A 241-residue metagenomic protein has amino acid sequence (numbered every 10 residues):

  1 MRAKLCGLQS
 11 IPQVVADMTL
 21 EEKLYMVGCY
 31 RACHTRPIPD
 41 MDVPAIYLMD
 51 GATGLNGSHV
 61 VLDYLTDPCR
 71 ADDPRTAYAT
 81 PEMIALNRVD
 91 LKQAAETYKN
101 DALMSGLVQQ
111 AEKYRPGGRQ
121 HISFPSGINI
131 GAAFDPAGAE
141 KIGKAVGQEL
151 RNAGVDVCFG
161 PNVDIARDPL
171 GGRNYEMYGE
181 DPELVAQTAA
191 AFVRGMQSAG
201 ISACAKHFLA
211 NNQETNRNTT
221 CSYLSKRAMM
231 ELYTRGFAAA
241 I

Functional and structural regions predicted by a protein language model:
M1-I241: Glycoside hydrolase catalytic-domain context in secreted enzymes
